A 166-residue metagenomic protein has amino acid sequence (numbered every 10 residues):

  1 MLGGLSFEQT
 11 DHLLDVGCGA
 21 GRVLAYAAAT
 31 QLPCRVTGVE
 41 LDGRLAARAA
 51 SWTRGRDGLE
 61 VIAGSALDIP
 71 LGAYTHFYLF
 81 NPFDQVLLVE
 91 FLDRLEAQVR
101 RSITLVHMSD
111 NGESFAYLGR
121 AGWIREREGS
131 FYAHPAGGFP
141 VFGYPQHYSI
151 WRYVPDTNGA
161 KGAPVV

Functional and structural regions predicted by a protein language model:
M1-Q9: Conserved alpha-helix/loop element of class I SAM-dependent methyltransferases that forms part of the SAM/SAH-binding
G17-G21: Class I SAM-dependent methyltransferase "Motif I" SAM/SAH-binding loop
R22-L32: Conserved SAM-binding loop of SAM-dependent methyltransferases across substrates and taxa, primarily the Class I
R35-E40: Conserved SAM-binding motif I beta-strand of class I
A49-A50: Conserved SAM-binding loop
R56-S65: Conserved SAM-binding strand-loop segment of SAM-dependent methyltransferases
H76-V86: A short SAM/SAH-binding and catalytic strip from SAM-dependent methyltransferases
V86-I150: C-terminal substrate-binding/active-site "lid" region of AdoMet-derived donor-dependent transferases
